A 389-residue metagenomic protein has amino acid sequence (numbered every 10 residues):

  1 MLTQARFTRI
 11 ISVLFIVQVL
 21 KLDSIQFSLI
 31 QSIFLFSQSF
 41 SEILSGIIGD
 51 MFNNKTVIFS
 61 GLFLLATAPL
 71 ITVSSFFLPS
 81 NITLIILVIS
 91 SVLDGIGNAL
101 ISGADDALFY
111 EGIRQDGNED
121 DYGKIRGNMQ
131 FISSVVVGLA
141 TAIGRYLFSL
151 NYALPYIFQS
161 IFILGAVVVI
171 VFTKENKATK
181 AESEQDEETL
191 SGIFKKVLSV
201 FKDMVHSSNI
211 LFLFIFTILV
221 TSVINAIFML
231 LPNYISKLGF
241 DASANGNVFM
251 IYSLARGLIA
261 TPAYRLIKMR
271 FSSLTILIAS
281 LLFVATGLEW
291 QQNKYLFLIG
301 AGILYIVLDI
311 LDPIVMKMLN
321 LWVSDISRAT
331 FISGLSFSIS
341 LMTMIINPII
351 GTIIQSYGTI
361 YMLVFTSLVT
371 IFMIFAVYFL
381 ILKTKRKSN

Functional and structural regions predicted by a protein language model:
M1-F40, S207-M250: Helix-loop boundary and gating motifs at the non-cytosolic
L14, Q18-V19, V73, L78 (+4 more regions): Transmembrane alpha-helix termini and helix-breaking/packing motifs in multi-pass membrane transporters
F63-N81, S280-Q292: C-terminal ends and interior cores of transmembrane alpha-helices in multi-pass membrane transporters/permeases
A68, S80-I101, L296-L311: Hydrophobic core of transmembrane alpha-helices in multi-pass small-molecule transporters, especially MFS/SLC-type
V92-S133: Cytoplasmic helix-loop-helix junction between adjacent transmembrane helices in 12-TM secondary transporters
Y152, Q159-D186, F379-N389: Helix-loop junctions on the cytosolic side of multi-pass membrane transporters, especially the intracellular loop
K174-L213: Juxtamembrane intracellular "pre-TM" segments in multi-pass secondary transporters
S273-V315: C-terminal transmembrane helical hairpin of 12-TM major facilitator-type secondary transporters
